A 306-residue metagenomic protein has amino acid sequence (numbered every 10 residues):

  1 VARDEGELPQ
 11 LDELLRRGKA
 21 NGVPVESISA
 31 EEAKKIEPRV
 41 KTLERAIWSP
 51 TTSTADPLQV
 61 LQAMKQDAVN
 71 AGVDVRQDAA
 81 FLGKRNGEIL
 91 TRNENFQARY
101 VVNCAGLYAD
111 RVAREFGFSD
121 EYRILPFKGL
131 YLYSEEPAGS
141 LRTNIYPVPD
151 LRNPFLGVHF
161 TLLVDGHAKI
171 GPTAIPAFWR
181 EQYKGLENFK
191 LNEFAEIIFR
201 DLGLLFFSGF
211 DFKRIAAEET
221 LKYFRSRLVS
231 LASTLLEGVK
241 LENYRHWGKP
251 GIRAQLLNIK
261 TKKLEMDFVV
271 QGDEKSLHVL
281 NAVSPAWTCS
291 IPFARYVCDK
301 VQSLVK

Functional and structural regions predicted by a protein language model:
V1-I36, L43, G157-T161, H167-K169 (+2 more regions): Dinucleotide-binding Rossmann-like beta1-alpha1 core, especially the glycine-rich loop that anchors the ADP
A2-Q10, I47-Q66, A217-R227, V283-P292: Short beta-strand to alpha-helix junction loop
E26-I28, D74-R76, Y244-H246: General small-molecule cofactor/ligand-binding pocket signal
S27, K34-A71, R92, F212-A216 (+1 more regions): Helix-loop-beta segment of a Rossmann-like dinucleotide-binding subdomain
I47-Y100, C104-R111, C289-Q302: Helical element adjacent to the flavin cofactor pocket in flavoenzyme catalytic cores
K84, L90-L191: Flavin-dependent oxidoreductases
F155, L202-K306: C-terminal catalytic lobe of FAD-dependent flavoproteins
A168, P172-S226: Dinucleotide-binding/catalytic capping subdomain of oxidoreductase cores
